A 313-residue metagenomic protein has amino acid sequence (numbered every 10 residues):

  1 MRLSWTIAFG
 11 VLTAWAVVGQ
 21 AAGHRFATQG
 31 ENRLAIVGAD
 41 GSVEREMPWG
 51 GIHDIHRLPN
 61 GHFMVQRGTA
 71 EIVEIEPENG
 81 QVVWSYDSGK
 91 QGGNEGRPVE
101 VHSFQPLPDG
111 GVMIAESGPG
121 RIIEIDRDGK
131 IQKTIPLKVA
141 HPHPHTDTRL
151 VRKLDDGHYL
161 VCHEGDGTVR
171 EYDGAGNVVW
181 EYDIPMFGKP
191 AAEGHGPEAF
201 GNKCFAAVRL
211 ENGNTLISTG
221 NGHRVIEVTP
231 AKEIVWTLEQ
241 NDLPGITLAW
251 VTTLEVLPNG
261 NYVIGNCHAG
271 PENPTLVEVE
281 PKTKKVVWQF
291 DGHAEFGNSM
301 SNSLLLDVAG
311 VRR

Functional and structural regions predicted by a protein language model:
S4-A16: Bacterial N-terminal signal peptides
Q20-R313: Histidine-/acidic-rich catalytic cores in large beta-rich domains
